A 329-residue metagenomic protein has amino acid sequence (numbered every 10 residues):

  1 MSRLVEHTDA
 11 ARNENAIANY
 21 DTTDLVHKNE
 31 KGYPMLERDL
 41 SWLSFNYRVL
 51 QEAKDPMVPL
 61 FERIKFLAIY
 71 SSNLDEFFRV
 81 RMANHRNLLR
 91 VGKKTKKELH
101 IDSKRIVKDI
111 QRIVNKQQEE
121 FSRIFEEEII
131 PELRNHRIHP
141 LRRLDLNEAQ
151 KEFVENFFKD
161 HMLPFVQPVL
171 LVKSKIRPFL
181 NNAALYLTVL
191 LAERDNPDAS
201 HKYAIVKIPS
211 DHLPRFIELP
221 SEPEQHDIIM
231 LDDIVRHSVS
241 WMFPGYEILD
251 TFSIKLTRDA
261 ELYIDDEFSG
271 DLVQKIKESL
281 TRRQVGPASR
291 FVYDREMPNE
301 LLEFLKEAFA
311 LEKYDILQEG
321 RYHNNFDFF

Functional and structural regions predicted by a protein language model:
S2-F329: N-terminal non-catalytic structural scaffold regions of very large proteins
